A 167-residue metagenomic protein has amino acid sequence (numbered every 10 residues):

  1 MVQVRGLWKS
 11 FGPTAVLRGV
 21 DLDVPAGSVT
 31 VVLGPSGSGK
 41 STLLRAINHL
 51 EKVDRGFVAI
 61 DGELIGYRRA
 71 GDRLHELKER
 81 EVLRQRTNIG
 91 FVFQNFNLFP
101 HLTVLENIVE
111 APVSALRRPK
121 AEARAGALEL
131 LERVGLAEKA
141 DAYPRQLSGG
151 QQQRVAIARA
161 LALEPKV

Functional and structural regions predicted by a protein language model:
M1-V167: ABC family nucleotide-binding domain
